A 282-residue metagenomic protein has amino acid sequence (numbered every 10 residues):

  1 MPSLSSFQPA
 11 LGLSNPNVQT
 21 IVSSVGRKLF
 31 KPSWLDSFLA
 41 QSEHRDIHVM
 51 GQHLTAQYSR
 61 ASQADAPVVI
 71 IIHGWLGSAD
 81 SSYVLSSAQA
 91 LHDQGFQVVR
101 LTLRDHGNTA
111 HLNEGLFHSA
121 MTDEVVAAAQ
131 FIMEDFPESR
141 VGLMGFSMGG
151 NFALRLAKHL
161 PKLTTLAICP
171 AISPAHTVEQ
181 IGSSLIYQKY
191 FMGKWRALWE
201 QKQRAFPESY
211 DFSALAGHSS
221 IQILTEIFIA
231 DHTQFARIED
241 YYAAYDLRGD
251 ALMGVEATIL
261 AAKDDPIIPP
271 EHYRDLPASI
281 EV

Functional and structural regions predicted by a protein language model:
S23-A61: N-terminal cap/lid segment of alpha/beta-hydrolase-fold proteins
A61-L112, F131: Short, surface-exposed "cap/lid" segments of acyl-processing enzymes
I72-W75, S147, A262: Glycine-rich His-Gly loop
A88, R104-G142: Catalytic nucleophile-loop/oxyanion-hole region of alpha/beta-hydrolase and closely related hydrolase-like folds
E138, G142-H232: Alpha/beta-hydrolase-fold enzymes
I227-A251: Active-site nucleophile elbow and catalytic-triad environment of alpha/beta-hydrolase enzymes
M253, I259-A261, D265: Short beta-strand/loop motif that positions the catalytic acidic residue of the alpha/beta-hydrolase fold
K263-V282: Conserved loop-alpha-helix segment in the C-terminal half of the alpha/beta-hydrolase fold that carries the catalytic
